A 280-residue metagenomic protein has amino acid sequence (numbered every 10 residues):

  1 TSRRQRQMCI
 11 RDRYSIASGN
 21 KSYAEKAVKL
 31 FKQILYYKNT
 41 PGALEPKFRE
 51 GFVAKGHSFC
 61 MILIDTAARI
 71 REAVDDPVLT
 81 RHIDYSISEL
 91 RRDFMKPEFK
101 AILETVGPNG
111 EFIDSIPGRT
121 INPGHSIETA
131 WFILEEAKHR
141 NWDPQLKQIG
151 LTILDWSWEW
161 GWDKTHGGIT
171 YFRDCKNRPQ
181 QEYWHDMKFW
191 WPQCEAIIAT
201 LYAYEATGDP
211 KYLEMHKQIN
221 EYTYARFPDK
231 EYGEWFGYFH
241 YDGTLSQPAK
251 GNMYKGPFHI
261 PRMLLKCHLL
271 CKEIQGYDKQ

Functional and structural regions predicted by a protein language model:
T1-I10: Single conserved hydrophobic/aromatic residue that forms the stacking wall/gate of nucleotide- or nucleobase-binding
R3-R4, A43-I62, K100-N122, H166-W191 (+1 more regions): Carbohydrate-binding/catalytic loop surfaces
R13, Q33-Y36, R69-E72, R92 (+5 more regions): Positions within ordered alpha-helical repeat solenoids
S15-R91: Aromatic- and glycine-enriched pocket-lining scaffold segments that form the walls of small-molecule binding clefts
S15-V28, R71-D84, A137-L151, Y204-K217 (+1 more regions): Structural helix-adjacent loops and short alpha-helical linkers that scaffold large soluble proteins
K26-A43, I83-A101, G150-T165, M215-Y232: Long, well-ordered core segments of solenoidal/helical folds
S115-K138: A conserved active-site cap/scaffold subdomain adjacent to cofactor or substrate pockets
W160-F172, Q181-Q280: CBM-like carbohydrate-recognition segments
